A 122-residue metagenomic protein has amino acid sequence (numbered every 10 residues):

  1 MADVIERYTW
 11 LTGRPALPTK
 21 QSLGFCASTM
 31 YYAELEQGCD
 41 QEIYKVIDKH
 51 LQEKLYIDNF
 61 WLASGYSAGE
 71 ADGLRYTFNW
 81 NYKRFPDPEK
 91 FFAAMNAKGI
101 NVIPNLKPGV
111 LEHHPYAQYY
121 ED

Functional and structural regions predicted by a protein language model:
M1-L17: Extended acidic/polar, glycine-enriched regions that form or flank non-catalytic beta-rich accessory modules
A16-D122: Aromatic-lined carbohydrate-binding/catalytic grooves of carbohydrate-active enzymes
